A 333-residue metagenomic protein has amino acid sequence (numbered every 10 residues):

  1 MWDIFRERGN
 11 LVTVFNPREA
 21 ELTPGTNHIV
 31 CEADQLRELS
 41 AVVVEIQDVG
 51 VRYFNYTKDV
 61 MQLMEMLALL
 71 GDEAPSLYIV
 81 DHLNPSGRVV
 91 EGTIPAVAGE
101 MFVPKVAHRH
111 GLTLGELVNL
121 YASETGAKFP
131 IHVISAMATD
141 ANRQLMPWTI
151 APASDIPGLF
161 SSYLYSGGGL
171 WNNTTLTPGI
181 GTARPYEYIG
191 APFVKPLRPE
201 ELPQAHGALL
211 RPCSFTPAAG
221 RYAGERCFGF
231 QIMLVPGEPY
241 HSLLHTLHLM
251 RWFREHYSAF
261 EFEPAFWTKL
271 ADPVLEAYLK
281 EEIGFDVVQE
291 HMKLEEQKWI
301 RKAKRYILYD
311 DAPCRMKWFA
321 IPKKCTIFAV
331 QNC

Functional and structural regions predicted by a protein language model:
N10, L67-S76: A short helix->loop->beta-strand "cap" motif at the edges of active sites that frequently abuts
E21-Q35: Glycine-rich, highly charged phosphate/nucleotide-binding loops
D48-V60: Glycine/threonine-rich flexible loop motifs
Y78-A98: Glycine-rich, charge-decorated loop segments at or immediately adjacent to ligand/cofactor-binding or catalytic sites
A98-G168: Conserved anion/nucleotide-ligand pocket segment
T139-A141, L145-P217: Glycine-rich, aromatic-lined ligand/substrate-binding cores of catalytic and carbohydrate-binding domains
G190-K293: Conserved functional hotspot residues or short segments at active or partner-binding sites across diverse domains
T326-I327: Short, positively charged and aromatic/hydrophobic N-terminal segments
